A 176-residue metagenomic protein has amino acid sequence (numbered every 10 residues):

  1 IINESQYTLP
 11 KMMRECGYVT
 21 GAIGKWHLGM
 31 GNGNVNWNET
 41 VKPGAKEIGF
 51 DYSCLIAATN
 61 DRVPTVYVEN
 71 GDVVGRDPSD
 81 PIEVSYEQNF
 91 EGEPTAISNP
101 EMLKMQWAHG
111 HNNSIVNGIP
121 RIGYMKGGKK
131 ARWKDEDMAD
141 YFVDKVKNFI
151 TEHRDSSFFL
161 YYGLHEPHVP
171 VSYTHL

Functional and structural regions predicted by a protein language model:
I1-L176: Formylglycine-dependent sulfatase
